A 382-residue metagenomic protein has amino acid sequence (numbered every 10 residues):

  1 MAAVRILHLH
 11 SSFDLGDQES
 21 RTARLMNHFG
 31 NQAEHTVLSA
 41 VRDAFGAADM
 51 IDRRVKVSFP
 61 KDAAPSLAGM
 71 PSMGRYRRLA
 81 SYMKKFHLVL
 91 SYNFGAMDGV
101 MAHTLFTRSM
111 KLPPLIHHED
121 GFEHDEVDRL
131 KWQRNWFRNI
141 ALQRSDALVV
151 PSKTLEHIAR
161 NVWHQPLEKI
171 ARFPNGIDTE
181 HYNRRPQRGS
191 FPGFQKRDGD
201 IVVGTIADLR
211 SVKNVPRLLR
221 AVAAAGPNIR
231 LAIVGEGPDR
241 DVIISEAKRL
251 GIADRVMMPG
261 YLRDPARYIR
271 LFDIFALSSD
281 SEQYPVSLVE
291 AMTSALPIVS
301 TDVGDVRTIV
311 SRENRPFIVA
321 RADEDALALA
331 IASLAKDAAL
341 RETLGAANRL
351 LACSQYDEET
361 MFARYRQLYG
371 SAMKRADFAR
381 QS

Functional and structural regions predicted by a protein language model:
H8-P71, L155, G237-P238: N-terminal strand-loop element at the rim of the active site of nucleotide-sugar-dependent glycosyltransferases
G16-R24, I201, T205-A224, P238-I244 (+2 more regions): A conserved mid-protein helix/loop that constitutes part of the nucleotide-sugar donor-binding site
G69-R75, P114, E123-R144, H157: Nucleotide-sugar donor phosphate/pyrophosphate-binding loop at the beta->alpha transition of glycosyltransferases
S91-M97, E119: Short His-centered aromatic/hydrophobic patch
S145-R172, I177-H181: A short, active-site helix/loop in glycosyltransferases that binds the activated sugar's phosphate group
Y261, D280: Aromatic "clamp/platform" in nucleotide-sugar-dependent glycosyltransferases that forms part of the donor/acceptor
P297-S300, V310: Short hydrophobic beta-strand element within catalytic cores of glycosyltransferases and related nucleotide-activated
R312-E324, S333-A338: Conserved acidic donor-binding segment of nucleotide-sugar-dependent glycosyltransferases
